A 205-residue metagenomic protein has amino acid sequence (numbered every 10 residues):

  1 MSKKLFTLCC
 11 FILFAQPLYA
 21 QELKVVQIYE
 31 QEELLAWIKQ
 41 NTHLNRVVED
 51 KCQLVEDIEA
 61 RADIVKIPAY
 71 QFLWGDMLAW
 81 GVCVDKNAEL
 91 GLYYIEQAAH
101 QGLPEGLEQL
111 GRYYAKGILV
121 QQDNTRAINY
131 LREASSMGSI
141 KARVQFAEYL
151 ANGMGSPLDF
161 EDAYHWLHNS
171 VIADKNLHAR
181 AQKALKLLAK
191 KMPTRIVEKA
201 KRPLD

Functional and structural regions predicted by a protein language model:
L5-F14: Sec-dependent N-terminal signal peptides
L18-V65: N-terminal leader/linker segments that initiate helical-solenoid repeat arrays
W37-Q40, L73-W80, E108-K116, Q145-N152 (+1 more regions): Hydrophobic face of amphipathic alpha-helices that form TPR/SEL1-like repeat modules and related alpha-solenoid
V48-E56, D85-Y94, Q121-Y130, P157-H165: Structural signature of tandem alpha-helical TPR/SEL1-like repeats, specifically the intra-repeat loop/turn
E59-A60, E96, R132, H168: Alpha-solenoid helical repeat scaffolds
D63-Q71, W80-V82, N87, H100-P104 (+6 more regions): Short helix-capping/linker turns of helical repeat alpha-solenoids
V144-A151, E161-I172: Short N-proximal segments of mature Sec-exported proteins
L177-D205: Terminal, low-structured helical/coil segments at or just beyond the last alpha-helical repeat
